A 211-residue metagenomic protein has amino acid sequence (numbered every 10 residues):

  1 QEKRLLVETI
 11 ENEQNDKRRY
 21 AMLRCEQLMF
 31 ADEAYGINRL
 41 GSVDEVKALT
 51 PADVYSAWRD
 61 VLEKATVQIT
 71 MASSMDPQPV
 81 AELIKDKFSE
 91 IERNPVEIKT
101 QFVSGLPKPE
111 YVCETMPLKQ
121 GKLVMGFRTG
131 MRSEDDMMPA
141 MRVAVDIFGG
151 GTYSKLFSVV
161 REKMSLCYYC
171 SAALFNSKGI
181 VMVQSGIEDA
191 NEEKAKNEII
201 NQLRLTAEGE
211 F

Functional and structural regions predicted by a protein language model:
Q1, C25, M125, D135-G149 (+1 more regions): Active/ligand-binding-proximal structured segments within catalytic/core domains that scaffold catalytic residues
Q1-V96, F102, C113, M131-R132 (+2 more regions): Charge-rich, well-structured scaffold segments of protease-associated domains
D16, S154-K155: Secondary-structure junction/capping motif
S104-P107, V159: Catalytic cores of enzymes that engage adenine nucleotides and/or redox cofactors via long glycine-rich, Lys/Arg/His
P107-T115: Short amphipathic
